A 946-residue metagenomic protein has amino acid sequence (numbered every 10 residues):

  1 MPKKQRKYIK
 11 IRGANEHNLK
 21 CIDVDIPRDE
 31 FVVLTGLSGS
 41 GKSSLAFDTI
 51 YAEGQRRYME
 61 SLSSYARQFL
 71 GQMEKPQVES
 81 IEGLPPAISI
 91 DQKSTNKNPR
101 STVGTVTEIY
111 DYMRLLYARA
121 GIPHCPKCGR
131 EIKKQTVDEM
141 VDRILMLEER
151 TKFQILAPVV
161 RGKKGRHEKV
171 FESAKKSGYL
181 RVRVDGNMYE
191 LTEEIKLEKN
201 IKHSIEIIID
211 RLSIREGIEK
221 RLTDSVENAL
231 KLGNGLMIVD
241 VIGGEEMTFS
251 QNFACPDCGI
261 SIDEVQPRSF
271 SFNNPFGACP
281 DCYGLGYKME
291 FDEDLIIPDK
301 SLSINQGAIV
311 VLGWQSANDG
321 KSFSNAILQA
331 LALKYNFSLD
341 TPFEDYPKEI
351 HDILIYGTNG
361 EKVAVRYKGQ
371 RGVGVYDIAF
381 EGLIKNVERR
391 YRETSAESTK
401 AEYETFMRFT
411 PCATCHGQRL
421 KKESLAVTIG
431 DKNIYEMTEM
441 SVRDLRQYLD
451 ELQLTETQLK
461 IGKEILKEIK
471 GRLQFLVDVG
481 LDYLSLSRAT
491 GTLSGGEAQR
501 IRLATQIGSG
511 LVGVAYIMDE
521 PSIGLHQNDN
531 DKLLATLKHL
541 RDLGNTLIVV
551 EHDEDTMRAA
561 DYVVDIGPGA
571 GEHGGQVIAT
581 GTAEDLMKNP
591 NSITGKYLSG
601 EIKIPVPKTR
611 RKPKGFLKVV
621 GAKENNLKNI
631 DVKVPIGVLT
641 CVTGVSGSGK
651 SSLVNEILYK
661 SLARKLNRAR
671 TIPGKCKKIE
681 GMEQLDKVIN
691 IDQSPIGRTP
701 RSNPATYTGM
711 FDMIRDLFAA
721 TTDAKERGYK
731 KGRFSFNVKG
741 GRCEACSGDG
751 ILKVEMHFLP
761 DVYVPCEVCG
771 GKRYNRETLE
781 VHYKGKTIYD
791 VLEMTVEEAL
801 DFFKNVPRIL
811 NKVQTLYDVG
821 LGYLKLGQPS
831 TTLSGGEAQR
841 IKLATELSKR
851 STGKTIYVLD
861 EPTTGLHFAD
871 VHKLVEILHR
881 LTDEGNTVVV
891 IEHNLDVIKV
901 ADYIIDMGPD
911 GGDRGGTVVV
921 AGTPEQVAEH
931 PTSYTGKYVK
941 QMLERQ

Functional and structural regions predicted by a protein language model:
M1-Q946: Conserved phosphate-binding elements of NTP-dependent enzyme cores
